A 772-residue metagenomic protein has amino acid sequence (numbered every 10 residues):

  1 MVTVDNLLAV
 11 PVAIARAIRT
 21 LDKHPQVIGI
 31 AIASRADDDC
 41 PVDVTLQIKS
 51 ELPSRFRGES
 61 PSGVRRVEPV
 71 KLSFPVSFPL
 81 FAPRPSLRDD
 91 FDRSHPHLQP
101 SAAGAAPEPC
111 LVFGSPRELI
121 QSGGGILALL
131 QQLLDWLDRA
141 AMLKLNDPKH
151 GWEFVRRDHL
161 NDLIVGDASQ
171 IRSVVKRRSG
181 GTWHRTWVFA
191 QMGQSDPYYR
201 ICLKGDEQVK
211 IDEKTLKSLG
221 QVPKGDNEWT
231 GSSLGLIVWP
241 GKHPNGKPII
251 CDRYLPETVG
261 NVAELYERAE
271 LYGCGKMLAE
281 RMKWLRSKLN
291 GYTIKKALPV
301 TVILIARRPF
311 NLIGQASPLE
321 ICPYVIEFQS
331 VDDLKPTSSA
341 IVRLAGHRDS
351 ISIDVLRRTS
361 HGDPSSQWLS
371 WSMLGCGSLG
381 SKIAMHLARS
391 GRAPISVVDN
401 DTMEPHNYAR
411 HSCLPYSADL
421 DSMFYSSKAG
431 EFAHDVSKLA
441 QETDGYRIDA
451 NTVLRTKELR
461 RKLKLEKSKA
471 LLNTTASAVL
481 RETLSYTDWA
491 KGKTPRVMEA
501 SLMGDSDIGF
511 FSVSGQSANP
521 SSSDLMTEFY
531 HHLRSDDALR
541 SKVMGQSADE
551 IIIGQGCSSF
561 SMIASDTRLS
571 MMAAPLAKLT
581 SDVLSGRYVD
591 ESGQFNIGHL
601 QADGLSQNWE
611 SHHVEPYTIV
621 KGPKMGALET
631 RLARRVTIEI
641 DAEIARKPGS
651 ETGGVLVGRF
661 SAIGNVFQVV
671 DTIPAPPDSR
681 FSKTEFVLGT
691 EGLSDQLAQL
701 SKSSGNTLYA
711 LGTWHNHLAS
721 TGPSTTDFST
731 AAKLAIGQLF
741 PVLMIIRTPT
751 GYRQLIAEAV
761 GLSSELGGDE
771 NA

Functional and structural regions predicted by a protein language model:
D5, V10, A82, D89-W187: Domain-scale recognition of soluble eukaryotic interaction modules
S34-V112, G123-G124, R185: Compact alpha/beta protein-protein interaction domains typified by the UBC
A168-L369: Glycine/serine-rich phosphate-binding loop and adjoining beta1-alpha1 elements at the start of nucleotide-handling
L334-S350, V583-R646: Phosphate-binding loop/pocket of nucleotide- and phosphate-handling active sites
G362-T402: Glycine-rich adenosine-cofactor-binding loop
T402-T443: Glycine-rich phosphate-binding loop and adjoining beta1-alpha1-beta2 segment of Rossmann-like nucleotide-binding folds
P495-A602: Adenosine-phosphate binding glycine-rich loop
S611-A710, L718-A772: Conserved beta-strand-loop surface patch within small alpha/beta domains used for substrate/adaptor or ligand engagement
